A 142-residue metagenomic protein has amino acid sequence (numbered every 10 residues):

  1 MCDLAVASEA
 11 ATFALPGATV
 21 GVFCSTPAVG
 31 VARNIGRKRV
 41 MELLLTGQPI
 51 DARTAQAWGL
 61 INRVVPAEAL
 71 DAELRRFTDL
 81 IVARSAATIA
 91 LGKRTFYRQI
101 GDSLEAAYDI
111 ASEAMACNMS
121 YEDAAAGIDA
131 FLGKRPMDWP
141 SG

Functional and structural regions predicted by a protein language model:
M1-L44, W58, E73, F77: CoA-thioester-processing core
L4, E42, T46-Q48, T54 (+2 more regions): Well-ordered beta-strand positions
V6-A11, I61-D109, A116-C117, E122 (+1 more regions): C-terminal long alpha-helix characteristic of the crotonase
V20-F23, Q48-R53, A87, K93-R94: Mobile beta-alpha loop/short-helix "lid" or hinge segments that flank ligand
P27-G30, R39, L91, A111-M115 (+1 more regions): Hydrophobic alpha-helical segments typical of transmembrane helices and their membrane-interface/capping positions
A55, G92, F131: Terminal peptide-recognition signature
D123-A124, A130: Interdomain hinge/lid region at the active-site interface of Rossmann-like NAD(P)-dependent oxidoreductases
